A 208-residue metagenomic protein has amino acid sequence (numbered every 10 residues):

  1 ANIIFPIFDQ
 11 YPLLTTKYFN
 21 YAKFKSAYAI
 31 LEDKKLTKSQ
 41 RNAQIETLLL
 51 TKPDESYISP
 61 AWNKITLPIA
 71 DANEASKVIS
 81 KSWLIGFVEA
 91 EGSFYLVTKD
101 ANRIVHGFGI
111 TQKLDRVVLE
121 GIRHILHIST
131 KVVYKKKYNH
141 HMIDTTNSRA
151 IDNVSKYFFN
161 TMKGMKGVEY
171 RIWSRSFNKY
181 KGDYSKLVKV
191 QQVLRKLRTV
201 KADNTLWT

Functional and structural regions predicted by a protein language model:
A1-T208: Internal intein/HINT superfamily modules and their associated LAGLIDADG
